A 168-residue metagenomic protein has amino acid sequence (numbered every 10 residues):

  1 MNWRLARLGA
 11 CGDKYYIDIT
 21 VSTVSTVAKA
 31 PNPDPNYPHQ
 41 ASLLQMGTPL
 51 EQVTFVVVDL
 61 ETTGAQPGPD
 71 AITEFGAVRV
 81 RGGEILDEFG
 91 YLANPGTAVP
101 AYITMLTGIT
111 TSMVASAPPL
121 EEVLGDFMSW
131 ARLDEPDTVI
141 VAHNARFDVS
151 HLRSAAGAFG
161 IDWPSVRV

Functional and structural regions predicted by a protein language model:
W3, Y15, A28-R167: Conserved non-catalytic scaffold segment of RNase H-like nuclease domains
L5-L8: Leucine-biased recognition of intrinsically disordered, low-complexity hydrophobic segments
D18-T20: Residues marking helix boundaries in flexible regions
S22-S25: Serine residues within intrinsically disordered or low-complexity segments
